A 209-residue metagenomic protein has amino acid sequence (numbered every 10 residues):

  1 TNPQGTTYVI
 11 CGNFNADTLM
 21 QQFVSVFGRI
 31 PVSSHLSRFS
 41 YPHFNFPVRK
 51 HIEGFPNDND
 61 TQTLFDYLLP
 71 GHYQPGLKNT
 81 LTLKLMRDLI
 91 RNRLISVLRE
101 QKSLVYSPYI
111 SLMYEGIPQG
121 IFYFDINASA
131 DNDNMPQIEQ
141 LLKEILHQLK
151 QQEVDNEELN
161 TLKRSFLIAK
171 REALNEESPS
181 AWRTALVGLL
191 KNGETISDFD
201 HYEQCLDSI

Functional and structural regions predicted by a protein language model:
T1-V26: Non-catalytic, conformational "gating/processing" segments within enzyme and secreted inhibitor domains
P3, L89, R93, I209: Residue-level signal for short amphipathic helical patches enriched in basic/charged and nearby hydrophobic residues
P3-C11, D60-K78, R99-S208: M16 family metallopeptidases and their MPP-like homologs
T18-L19, P31, P75-L77: Short helix/loop capping segments that flank catalytic or ligand/cofactor-binding pockets
T18-S25, L85, R93, Q137-E144: Long, highly charged amphipathic alpha-helices
Q22-I30, I145-Q152: Conserved short hydrophobic interaction patches
H35-R93: His/Glu-based metal-binding/catalytic segments typifying zinc-dependent metallopeptidases
